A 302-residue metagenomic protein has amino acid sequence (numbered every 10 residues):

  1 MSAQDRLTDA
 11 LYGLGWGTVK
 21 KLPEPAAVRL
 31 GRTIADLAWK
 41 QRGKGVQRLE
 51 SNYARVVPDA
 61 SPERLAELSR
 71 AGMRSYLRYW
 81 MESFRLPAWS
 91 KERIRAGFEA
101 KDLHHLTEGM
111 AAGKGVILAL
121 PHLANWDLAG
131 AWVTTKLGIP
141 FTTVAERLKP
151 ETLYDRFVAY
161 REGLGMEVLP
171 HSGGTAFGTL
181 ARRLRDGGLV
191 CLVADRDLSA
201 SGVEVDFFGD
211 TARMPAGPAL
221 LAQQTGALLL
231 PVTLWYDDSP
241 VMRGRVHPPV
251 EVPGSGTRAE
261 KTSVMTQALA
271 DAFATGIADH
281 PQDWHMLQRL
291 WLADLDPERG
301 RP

Functional and structural regions predicted by a protein language model:
M1-L120, L137, G163: Membrane-anchoring hydrophobic helices of lipid-metabolizing enzymes
A3-Q4, L22, R32, A38-Q41 (+7 more regions): Non-catalytic C-terminal accessory region of glycerolipid acyltransferases and related lyso-lipid remodeling enzymes
R6-D9, R48, T152, R156 (+1 more regions): Generic alpha-helical secondary structure signal
L14, A26, L49, A129 (+3 more regions): Hydrophobic alpha-helical segments typical of transmembrane helices and their membrane-interface/capping positions
E99, E167-L169, H247: General small-molecule cofactor/ligand-binding pocket signal
L103-T107, G130-T134, F157-V158, L180-A181 (+1 more regions): Short amphipathic alpha-helical segments and helix-helix/interface helices
A112-G173, D186, D197-V203, F207: Catalytic core of membrane glycerolipid acyltransferases/transacylases, capturing the structured, soluble-facing
